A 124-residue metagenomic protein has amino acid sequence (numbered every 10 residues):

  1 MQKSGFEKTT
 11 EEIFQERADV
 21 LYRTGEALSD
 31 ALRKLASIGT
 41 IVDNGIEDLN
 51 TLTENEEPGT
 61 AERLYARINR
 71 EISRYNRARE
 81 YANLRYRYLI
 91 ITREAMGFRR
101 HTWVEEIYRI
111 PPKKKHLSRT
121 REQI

Functional and structural regions predicted by a protein language model:
M1-I13, A61: Short, charge-rich amphipathic alpha-helices with coiled-coil/heptad character
E7, G25, Y86-R87: Residue-level signal for cytosolic alpha-helical hairpin/rod architecture
T10-R33: Short, charge/polar-rich alpha-helical segments
I13-R17, R70-N76: A ubiquitous short alpha-helical element
T24, L28, S37-I41, A82 (+1 more regions): Intrinsic-disorder/low-complexity detector
I38-R74: Mixed-charge, low-complexity intrinsically disordered segments
A66-R67, E122-I124: Short, structured secondary-structure boundary patches
I72-E122: Amphipathic alpha-helical packing elements
